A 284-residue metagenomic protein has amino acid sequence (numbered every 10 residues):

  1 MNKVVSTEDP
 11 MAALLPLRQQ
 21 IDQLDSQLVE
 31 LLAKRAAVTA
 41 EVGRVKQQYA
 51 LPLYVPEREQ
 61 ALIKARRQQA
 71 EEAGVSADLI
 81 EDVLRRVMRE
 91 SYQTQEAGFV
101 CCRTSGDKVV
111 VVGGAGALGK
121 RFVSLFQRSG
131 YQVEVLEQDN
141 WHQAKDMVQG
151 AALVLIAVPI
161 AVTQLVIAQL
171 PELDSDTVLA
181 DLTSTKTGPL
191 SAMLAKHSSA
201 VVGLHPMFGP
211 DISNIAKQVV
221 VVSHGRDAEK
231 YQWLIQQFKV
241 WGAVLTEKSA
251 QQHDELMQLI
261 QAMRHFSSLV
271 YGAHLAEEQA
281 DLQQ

Functional and structural regions predicted by a protein language model:
N2-V110, A115, S124-Q132: N-terminal hydrophobic or amphipathic helices and topogenic motifs
V111-V112, I156, V222: Hydrophobic Val/Ile/Leu positions in short beta-strands of Rossmann-like dinucleotide-binding domains
L118: Hydrophobic/small residue at the entry helix of a nucleotide-binding pocket
V133-D146: Adenosine-cofactor binding site in Rossmann-like domains, unifying the SAM/SAH pocket of S-adenosylmethionine-dependent
K145-V148, I156-M193: Rossmann-fold NAD(P) dinucleotide-binding segment
A151: An anion/phosphate-binding loop that grips the pyrophosphate of nucleotide cofactors and donors
L182-I212: Rossmann-fold NAD(P)-binding glycine/threonine-rich loop
K217-Q284: Internal alpha-helical scaffold of NAD(P)-dependent oxidoreductase catalytic cores
